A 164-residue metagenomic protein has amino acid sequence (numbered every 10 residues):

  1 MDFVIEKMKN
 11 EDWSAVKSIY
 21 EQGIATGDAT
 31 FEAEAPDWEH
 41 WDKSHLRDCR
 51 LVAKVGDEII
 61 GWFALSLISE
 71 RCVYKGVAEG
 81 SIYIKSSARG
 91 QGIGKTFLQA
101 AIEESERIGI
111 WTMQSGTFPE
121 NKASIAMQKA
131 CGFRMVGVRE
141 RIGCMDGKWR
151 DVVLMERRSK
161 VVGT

Functional and structural regions predicted by a protein language model:
D2-V16: A short beta-loop-alpha structural element at the N-terminal edge of CoA-dependent acyl/N-acetyltransferase catalytic
W13, K17-K43: Conserved GNAT-fold acetyl-CoA-binding loop/helix
A33-S87, L98-Q99, R158-K160: Acetyl-CoA-dependent GNAT
D48, R150-L154: Short hydrophobic/aromatic beta-strand or adjacent loop that forms the aromatic wall/cage of a ligand/substrate-binding
E58-G61, A123, W149: Glycine-rich acetyl-CoA-binding "A-motif" of GNAT/NAT acetyltransferases
A64-L67, Q114-T117, K129, R134-D151: Conserved catalytic-core motifs of GNAT/GCN5-like acyltransferases
G90-E103, A126-A130: Conserved acetyl-CoA-binding loop-helix of GNAT-fold acetyltransferases
S105-T117: Conserved GNAT acetyl-CoA-binding A-motif
